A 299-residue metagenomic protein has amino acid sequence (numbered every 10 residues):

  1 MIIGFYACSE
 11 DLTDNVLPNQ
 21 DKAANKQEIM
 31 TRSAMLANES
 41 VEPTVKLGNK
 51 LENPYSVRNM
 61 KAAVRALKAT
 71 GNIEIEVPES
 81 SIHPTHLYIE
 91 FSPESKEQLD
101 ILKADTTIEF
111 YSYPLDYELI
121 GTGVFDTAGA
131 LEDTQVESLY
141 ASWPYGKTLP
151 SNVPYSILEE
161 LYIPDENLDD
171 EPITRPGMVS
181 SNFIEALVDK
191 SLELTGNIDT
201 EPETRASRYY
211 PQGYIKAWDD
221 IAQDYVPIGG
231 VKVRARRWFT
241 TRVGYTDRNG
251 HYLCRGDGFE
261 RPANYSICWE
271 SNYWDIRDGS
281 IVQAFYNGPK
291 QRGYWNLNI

Functional and structural regions predicted by a protein language model:
G4-M30, T200: Bacterial Sec-dependent N-terminal signal peptides
N25-S92: Charged, amphipathic alpha-helical stretches
P54-V57, L67, P211, K216-F239: Short, ordered, surface-exposed loop/turn motifs in non-cytosolic proteins
V77-S81, Y88, P93, E97-A104 (+2 more regions): Beta-strand-rich domain onsets/edges
G129-T200: Charge-dense, extended regions
A186-R205, I276-I299: Extracellular beta-sheet/turn segments enriched in Thr/Pro/Gly and aliphatic residues
W238-R255: Short, acidic Ser/Thr/Gly-rich low-complexity loop/linker segments typical of extracellular and cell-surface proteins
L253-N264: Short Pro-Gly-centered beta-turn/loop motif in secreted/extracellular proteins
